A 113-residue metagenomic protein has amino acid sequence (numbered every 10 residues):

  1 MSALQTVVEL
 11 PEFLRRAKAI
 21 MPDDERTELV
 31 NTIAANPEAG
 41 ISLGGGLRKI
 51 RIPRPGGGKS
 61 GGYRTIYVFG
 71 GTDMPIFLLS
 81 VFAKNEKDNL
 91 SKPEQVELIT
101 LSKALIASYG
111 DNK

Functional and structural regions predicted by a protein language model:
M1-D24: Arg/Lys-rich, positively charged N-terminal/basic patches that mediate binding to nucleic acids
A3-L4, D23-D24, E28-V30, A35 (+5 more regions): Sequence/structural signature of beta-propeller domains
E9, E25-L29, G46, K59-G62 (+2 more regions): Amphipathic alpha-helical interface surfaces
R16, I20, N36, N85-D88: Alpha-helix C-capping/helix-to-loop hinge sites
G40-V81, E86: Basic/aromatic recognition patch in beta-strand/loop cores that engages polyanionic ligands
F69-K113: Enriched for short, Lys/Arg-rich terminal
